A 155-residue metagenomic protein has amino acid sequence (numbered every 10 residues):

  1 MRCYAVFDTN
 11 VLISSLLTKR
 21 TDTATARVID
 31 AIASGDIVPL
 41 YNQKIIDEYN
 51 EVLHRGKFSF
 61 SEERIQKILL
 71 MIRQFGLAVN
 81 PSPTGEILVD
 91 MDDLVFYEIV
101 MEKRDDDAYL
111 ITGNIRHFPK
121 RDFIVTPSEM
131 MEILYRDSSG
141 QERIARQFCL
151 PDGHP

Functional and structural regions predicted by a protein language model:
M1-R20: Metal-dependent nucleic-acid phosphoesterase active-site entry motif
V6-F7, A24-H54: PIN/NYN-family metal-dependent endoribonuclease catalytic core
V11-L12, I45, R116-H117: Alpha-helix capping/helix-boundary segments
Q43-I46, R64-L88: Acidic catalytic patch
F58-S59: Membrane interface segments of multi-pass transport proteins and intramembrane proteases
E86-D92, I115-R116: Acidic, metal-coordinating catalytic cores used for nucleic-acid/nucleotide bond scission and strand-transfer chemistry
D90-Y109: Acidic, metal-associated active-site segment
D105-Y109, G113-P155: Acidic, PIN/NYN-like endoribonuclease modules and their adjacent C-terminal/linker elements
